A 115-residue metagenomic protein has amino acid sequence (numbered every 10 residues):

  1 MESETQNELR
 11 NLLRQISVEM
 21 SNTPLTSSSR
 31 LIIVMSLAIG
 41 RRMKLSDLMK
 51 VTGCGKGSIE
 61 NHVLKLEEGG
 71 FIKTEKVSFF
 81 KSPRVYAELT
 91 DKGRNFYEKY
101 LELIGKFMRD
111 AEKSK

Functional and structural regions predicted by a protein language model:
E2-S17, P24, M35, D91-K115: Amphipathic alpha-helical dimerization/coiled-coil segments that flank or bridge DNA-binding/regulatory modules
R14-S58, F79, Y86: N-terminal helix-turn-helix DNA-binding core of bacterial DNA-binding proteins
L45, F71, Y86, Y97-Y100: Aromatic side chains
V63-E67: Short, hydrophobic-biased segments on the C-terminal half of alpha helices that form "recognition helices"
G69-P83, E88: Beta-hairpin "wing" of winged helix-turn-helix
